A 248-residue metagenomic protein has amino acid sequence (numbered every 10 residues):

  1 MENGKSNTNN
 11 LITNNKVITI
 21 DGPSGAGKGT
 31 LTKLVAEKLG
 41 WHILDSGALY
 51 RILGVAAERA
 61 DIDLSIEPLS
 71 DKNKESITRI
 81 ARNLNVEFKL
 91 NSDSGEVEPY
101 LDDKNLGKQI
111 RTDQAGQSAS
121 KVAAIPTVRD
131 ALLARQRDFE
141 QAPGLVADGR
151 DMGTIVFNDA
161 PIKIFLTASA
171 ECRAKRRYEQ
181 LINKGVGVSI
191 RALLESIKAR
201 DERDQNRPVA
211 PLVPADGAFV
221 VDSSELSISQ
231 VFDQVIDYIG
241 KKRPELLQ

Functional and structural regions predicted by a protein language model:
M1-V17: Extreme N-terminal, non-catalytic leader segments that precede Walker-type/kinase nucleotide-binding cores
I20: Hydrophobic anchor at the beta1->P-loop junction of P-loop NTPases
S24: The conserved Walker
K28: Conserved lysine of the Walker
L31: Hydrophobic positions on the alpha1 helix immediately C-terminal to the Walker A/P-loop
K38-I110: N-terminal phosphate/diphosphate-binding loop that engages ATP/GTP or pyrophosphate donors across diverse enzyme folds
L90-N91, Q136-A142, R150-D159, K184-Q234: Small-molecule kinase domains that catalyze NTP-dependent phosphoryl transfer to phosphate-bearing small molecules
L106-K184: ATP-dependent NMP and nucleoside kinases share a basic, alpha-helical "lid"
